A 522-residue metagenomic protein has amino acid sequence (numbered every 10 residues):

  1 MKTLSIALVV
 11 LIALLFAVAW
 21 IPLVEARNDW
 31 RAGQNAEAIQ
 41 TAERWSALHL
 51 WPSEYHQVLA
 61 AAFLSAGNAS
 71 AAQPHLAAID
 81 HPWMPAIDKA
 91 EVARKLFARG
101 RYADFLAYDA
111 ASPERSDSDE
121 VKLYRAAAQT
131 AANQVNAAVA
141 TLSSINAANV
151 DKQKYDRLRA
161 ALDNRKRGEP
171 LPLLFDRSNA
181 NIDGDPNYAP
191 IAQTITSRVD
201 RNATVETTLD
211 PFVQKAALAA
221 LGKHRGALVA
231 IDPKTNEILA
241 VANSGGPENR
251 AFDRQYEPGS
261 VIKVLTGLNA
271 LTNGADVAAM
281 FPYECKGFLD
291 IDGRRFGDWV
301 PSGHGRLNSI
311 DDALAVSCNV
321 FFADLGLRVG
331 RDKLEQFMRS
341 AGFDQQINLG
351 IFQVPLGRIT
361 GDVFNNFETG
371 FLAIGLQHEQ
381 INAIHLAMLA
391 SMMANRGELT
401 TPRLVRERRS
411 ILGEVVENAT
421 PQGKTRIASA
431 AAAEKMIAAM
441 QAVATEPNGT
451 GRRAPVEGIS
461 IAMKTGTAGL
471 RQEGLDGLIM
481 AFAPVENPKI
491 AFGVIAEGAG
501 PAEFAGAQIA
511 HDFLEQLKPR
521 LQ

Functional and structural regions predicted by a protein language model:
T3-W20: Hydrophobic membrane-insertion alpha-helices, especially the h-region of bacterial N-terminal signal peptides
L15-V24, H49-Q57, P82-E91, R115-Y124 (+1 more regions): Generic helix N-cap/helix-start motif at coil->alpha-helix transitions
R27, V58-A61, A77-H81, P85-P113: Alpha-helical adaptor scaffolds
A38-R44, A69-H81, R101-E114, V135-N146: Alpha-helical repeat scaffolds
A140-S143, D156-A227, A419: Extracytoplasmic/periplasmic proteins that interact with beta-lactams or build/remodel peptidoglycan
A192, T204, G226-R254, N269-G498 (+1 more regions): Beta-lactam-recognizing serine transpeptidase/beta-lactamase-like catalytic domain environment
